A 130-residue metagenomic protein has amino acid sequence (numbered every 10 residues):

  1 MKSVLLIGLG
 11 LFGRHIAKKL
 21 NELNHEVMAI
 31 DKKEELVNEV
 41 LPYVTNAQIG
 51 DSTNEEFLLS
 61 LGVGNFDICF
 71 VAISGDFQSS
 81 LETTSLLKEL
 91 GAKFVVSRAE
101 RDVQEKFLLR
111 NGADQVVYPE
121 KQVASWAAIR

Functional and structural regions predicted by a protein language model:
M1-R130: Cytosolic regulatory regions of ion transport systems
